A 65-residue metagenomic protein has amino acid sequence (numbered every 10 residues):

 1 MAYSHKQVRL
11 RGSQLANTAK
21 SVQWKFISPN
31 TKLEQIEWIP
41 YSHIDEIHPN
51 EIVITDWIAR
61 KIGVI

Functional and structural regions predicted by a protein language model:
A2-I65: Feature detects long, helix-prone N-terminal segments enriched in hydrophobes
